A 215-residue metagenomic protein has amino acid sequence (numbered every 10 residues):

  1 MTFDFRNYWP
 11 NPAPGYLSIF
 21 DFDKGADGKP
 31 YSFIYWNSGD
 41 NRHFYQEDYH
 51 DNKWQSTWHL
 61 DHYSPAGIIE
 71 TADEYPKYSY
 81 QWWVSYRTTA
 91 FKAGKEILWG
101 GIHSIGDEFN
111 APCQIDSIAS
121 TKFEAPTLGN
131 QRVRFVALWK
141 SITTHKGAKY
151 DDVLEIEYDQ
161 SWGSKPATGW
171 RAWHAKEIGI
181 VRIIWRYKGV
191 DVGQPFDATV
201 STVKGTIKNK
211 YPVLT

Functional and structural regions predicted by a protein language model:
M1-T215: Conserved functional acidic sites
